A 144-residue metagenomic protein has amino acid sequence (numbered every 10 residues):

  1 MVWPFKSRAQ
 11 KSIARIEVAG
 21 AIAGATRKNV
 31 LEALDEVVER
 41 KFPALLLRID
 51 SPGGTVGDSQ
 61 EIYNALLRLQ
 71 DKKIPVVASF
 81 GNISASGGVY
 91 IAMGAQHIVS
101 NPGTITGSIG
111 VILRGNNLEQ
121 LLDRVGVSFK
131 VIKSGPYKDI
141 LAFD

Functional and structural regions predicted by a protein language model:
M1-I74, I83-D144: Small-residue-centered hinge/linker elements
